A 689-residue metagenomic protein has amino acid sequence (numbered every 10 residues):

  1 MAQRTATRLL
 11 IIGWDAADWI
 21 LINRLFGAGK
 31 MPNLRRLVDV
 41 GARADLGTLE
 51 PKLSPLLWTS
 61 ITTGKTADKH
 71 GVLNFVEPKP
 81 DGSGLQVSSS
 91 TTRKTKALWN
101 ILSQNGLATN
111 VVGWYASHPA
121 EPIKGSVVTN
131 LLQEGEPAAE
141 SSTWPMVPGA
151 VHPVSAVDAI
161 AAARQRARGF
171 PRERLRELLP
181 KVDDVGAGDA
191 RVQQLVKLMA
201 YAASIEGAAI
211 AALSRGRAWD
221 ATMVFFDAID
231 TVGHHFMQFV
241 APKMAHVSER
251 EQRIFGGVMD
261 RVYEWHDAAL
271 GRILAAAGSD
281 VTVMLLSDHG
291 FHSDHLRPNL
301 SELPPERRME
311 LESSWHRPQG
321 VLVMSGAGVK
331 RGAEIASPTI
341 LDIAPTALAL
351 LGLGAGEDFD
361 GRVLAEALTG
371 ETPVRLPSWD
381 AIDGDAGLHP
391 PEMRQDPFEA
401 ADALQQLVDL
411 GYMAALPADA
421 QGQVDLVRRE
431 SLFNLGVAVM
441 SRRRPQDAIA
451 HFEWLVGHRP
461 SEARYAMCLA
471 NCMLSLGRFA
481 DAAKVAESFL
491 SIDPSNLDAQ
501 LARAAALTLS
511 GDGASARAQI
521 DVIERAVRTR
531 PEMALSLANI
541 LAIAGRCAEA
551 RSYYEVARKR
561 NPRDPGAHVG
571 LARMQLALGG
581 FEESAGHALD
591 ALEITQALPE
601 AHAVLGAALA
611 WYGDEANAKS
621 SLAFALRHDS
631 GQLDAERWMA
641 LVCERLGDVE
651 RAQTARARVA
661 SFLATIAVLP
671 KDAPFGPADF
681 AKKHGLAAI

Functional and structural regions predicted by a protein language model:
I22-K65, A108-V112: Short, structured active-site-proximal loop/turn typified by the sulfatase FGly-forming signature C/S-X-P-X-R
K65-R250: His/Asp/Glu-rich, glycine-adjacent segments that coordinate divalent cations and/or stabilize oxyanion chemistry on
G271, P304-L353, G370: Substrate-binding rim/cap in mid-to-C-terminal beta-strand-loop elements of soluble/periplasmic
T282-G326, L376-W379: Histidine-centered active-site microenvironments of extracellular/periplasmic hydrolases and transferases
S441, S475, L509, I543-A544 (+3 more regions): Register position in tetratricopeptide repeats
